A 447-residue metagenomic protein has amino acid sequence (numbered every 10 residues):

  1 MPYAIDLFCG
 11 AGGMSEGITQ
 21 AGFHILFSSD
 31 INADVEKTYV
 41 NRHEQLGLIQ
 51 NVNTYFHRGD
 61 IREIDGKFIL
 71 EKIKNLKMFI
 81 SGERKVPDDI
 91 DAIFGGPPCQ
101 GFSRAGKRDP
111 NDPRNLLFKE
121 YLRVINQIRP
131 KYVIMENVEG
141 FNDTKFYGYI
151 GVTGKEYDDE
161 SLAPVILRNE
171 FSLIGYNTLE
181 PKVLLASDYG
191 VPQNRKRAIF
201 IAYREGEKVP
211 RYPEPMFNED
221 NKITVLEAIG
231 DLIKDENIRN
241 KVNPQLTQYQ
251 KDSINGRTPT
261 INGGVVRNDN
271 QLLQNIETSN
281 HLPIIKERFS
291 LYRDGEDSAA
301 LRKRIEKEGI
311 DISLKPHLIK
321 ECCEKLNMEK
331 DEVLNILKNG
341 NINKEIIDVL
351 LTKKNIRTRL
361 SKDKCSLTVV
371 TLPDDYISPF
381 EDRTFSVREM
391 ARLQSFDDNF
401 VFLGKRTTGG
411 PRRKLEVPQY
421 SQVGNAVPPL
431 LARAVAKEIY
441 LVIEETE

Functional and structural regions predicted by a protein language model:
M1-I5: Extreme N-terminal starter segment of soluble prokaryotic enzymes
F8-C9: Class I SAM-dependent methyltransferase "Motif I" SAM/SAH-binding loop
G12, E16: Glycine-rich SAM-binding Motif I of class I
G17-F23, R42: A short, Lys/Arg-enriched amphipathic alpha-helix followed by its capping loop at the start of a domain
D30-D34: Short beta->alpha hinge that forms the Motif I/post-I loop of the SAM-binding pocket
T38-S81: S-adenosyl-L-methionine
K72-N75, F79-D89, P97-N341: Class I S-adenosyl-L-methionine
R257-E447: C-terminal target-recognition/interaction regions appended to catalytic cores
